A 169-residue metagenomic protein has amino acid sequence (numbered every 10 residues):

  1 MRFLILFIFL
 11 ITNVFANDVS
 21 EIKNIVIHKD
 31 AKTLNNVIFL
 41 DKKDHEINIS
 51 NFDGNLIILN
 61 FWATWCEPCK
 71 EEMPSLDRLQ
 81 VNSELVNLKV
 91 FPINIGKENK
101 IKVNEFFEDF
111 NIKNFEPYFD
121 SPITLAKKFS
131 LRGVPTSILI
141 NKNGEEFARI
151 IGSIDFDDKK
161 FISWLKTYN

Functional and structural regions predicted by a protein language model:
F3-T12: Sec-dependent N-terminal signal peptides
N17-I49: N-terminal "domain-start" segment that seeds a small globular fold
L34-N35, I57, V134-P135: Short loop/turn microsegments at loop-to-beta-strand junctions
N48-K70: Short active-site neighborhood of thiol/selenol oxidoreductases, capturing the structured segment around
G54-L56, V86-K89, N114: Loop/turn elements at helix/coil->beta-strand transitions in domains of secreted/extracellular proteins
I58-L59, V90, S137: Hydrophobic beta-strand anchors of alpha/beta hydrolase catalytic cores
E71-F110, S121-K127: Structural microenvironment flanking redox-active thiols in thiol-disulfide oxidoreductases
E108-K113, D120-W164: Thiol/disulfide oxidoreductase modules built on the thioredoxin-like
